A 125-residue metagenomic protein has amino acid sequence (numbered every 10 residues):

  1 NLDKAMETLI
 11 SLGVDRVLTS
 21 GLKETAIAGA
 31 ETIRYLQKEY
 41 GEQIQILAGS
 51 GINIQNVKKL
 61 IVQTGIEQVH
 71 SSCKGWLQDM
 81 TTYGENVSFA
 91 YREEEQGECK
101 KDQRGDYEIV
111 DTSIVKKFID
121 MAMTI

Functional and structural regions predicted by a protein language model:
N1-K4, K23-E39, Q55-K59, W76-V87 (+1 more regions): Active-site-adjacent beta->alpha loops and helix N-cap segments on the catalytic face of soluble alpha/beta enzymes
N1-L12, L36-E42, I46-A48, I52-S71: Catalytic cores of alpha/beta
M6, M80, M121-M123: Detector for methionine-enriched segments
V14-V17, V57, V62, V69 (+3 more regions): Extended aliphatic helical segments
D15-A26, Q45-G49: Catalytic beta/alpha-barrel core
A28-N53, Y91-I125: Alpha-helix-loop-beta-strand connector modules within alpha/beta enzyme cores
S71, T82-Y83, E93: Short, intrinsically disordered/low-complexity patches at protein termini and at juxtamembrane boundaries
